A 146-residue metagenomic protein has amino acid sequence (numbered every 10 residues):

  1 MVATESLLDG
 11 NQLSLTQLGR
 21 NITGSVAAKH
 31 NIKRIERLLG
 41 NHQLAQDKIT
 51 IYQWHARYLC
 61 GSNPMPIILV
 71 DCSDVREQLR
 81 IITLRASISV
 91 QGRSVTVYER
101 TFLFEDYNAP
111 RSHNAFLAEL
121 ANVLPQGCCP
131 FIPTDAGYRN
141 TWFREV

Functional and structural regions predicted by a protein language model:
M1-V146: Conserved, well-structured functional cores that handle cations and Mg-NTP chemistry
